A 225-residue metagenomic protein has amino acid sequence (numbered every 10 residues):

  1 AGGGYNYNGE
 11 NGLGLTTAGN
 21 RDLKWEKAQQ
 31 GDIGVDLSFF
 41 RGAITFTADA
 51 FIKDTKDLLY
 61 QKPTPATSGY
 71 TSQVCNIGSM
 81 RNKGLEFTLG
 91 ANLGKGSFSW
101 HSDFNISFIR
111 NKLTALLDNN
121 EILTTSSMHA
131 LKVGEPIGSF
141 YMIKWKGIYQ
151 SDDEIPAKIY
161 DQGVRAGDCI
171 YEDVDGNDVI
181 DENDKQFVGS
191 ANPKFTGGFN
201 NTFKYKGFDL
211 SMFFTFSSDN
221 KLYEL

Functional and structural regions predicted by a protein language model:
A1-E26, T45, D49-M80: Solvent-exposed loop/turn elements at secondary-structure boundaries
L13-G19, S68-Q73, T88, V179-F187 (+1 more regions): Extracytoplasmic loops and strand-loop junctions of Gram-negative outer membrane beta-barrel proteins
K27-G31, R81-L85, F98, P193-G197: Residues that define the transmembrane beta-barrel architecture of outer-membrane proteins
I33-L37, A48, F87-A91, F199-Y205 (+1 more regions): Residues on the lipid-exposed face of transmembrane beta-strands in outer-membrane beta-barrel proteins
G42-F46, L85, G96-S97, G207-M212: Repeated loop/turn-to-beta-strand initiation elements of outer-membrane beta-barrel proteins
A50-K56, A91-L93, I106-K112, Y205-G207 (+1 more regions): Transmembrane beta-strands of outer-membrane beta-barrel pores
C75, G94-S190, L222: Conserved small-residue
S190-E224: Glycine-rich, aromatic-lined ligand/substrate-binding cores of catalytic and carbohydrate-binding domains
